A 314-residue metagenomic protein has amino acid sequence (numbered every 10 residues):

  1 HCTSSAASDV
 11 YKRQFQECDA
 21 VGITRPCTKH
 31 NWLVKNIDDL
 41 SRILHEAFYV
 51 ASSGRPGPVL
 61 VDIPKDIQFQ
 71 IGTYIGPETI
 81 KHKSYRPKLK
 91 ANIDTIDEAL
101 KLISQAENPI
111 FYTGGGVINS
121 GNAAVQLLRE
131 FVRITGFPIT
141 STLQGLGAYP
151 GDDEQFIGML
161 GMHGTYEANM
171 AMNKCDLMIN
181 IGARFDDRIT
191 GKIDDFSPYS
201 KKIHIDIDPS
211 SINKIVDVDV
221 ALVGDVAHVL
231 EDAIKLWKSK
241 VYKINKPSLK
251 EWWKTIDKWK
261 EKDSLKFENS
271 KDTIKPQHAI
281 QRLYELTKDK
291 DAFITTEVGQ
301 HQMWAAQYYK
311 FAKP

Functional and structural regions predicted by a protein language model:
H1-A7, Y11: Single conserved hydrophobic/aromatic residue that forms the stacking wall/gate of nucleotide- or nucleobase-binding
I23-C27, T73-S84, A148-G151, T255-F267 (+1 more regions): Gly-rich Lys/Arg/Thr-decorated short loops/hinges at beta-loop-alpha junctions or inter-strand turns that position
R25-E78, A99-L102, N169-I203, L236 (+6 more regions): Structural signature of the thiamine diphosphate
N31-N36, I157-H163, V220-L230: Short acidic-hydrophobic, aromatic-tinged amphipathic segments that line or gate anion-handling sites
I63-Q68, G115-V117, L146, P209 (+1 more regions): Glycine-rich beta-alpha junction loops
G115-I203, Q307-P314: Glycine-rich, anion-gripping cofactor-binding loops and their flanking helix/strand elements in enzyme active sites
I207-K240: Short alpha-helices
K254-P314: Active-site diphosphate/adenylate-binding microenvironment
